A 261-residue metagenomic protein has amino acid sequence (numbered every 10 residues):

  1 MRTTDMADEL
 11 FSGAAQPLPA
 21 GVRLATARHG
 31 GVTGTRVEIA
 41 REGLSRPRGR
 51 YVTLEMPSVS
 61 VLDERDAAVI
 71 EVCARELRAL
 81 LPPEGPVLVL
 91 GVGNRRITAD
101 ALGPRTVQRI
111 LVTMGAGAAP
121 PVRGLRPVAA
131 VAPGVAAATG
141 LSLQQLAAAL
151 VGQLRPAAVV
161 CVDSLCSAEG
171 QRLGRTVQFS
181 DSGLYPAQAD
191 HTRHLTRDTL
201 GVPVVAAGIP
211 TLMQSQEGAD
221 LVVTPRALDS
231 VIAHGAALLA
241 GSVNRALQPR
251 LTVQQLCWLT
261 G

Functional and structural regions predicted by a protein language model:
M1-G49: N-terminal amphipathic/basic leader segments beginning at the initiator methionine
R41-L81: An N-terminal, well-structured beta->alpha segment
E55-P57, P86-I97, A130-G134: Short glycine-rich or small-residue beta-strand-to-loop segments that form or flank ligand, phosphate, metal/Fe-S
E76, T98-G115, T176-Y185: A glycine- and small-aliphatic-rich helix-loop capping segment at beta-alpha/alpha-beta transitions that lines
G91-L102, A137, S164-A168: Gly/Ser/Thr-rich loops at beta-strand to alpha-helix junctions that form or flank small-molecule/cofactor-binding
R105-T139: Long, charge-dense
V128-A158, S164: Catalytic-core regions of hydrolytic enzymes
V131-A132, Q145, C161-G261: A structural signal for small-residue-enriched, beta-sheet-centric alpha/beta enzyme cores and oligomeric scaffold folds
